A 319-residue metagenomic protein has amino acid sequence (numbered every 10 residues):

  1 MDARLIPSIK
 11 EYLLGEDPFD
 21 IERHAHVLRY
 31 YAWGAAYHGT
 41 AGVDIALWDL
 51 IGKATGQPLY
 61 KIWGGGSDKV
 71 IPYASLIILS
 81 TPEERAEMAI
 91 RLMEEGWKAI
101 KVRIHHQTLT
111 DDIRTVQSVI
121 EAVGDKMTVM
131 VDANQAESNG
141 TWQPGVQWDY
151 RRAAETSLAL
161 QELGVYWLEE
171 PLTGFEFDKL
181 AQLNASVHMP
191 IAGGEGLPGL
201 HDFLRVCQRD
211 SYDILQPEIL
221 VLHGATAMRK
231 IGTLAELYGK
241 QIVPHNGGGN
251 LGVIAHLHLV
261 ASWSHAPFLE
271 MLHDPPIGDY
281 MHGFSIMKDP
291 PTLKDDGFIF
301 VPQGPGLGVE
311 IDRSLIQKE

Functional and structural regions predicted by a protein language model:
M1-A54: Metal- or metallocofactor-binding catalytic centers and their adjacent structured scaffolds across diverse enzyme
A3, Y31, G164, F175-A192 (+1 more regions): Shared catalytic-loop signature of beta/alpha-barrel
I9, V43, G56, I100 (+6 more regions): Conserved, mostly hydrophobic/aromatic
I21, L59-I62, V165-G174, N246: Flexible, glycine/charged-enriched surface loops at secondary-structure junctions
W33, A74-L76, V102-I104, M127 (+7 more regions): A cross-domain feature marking catalytic cores of carbohydrate-active enzymes and several ubiquitous metabolic/repair
D44-S80, K126-V129: Glycine-rich, aromatic-flanked loop segments that form ligand/cofactor-binding clefts across common enzyme folds
K69-V187: Metal-dependent enolase-superfamily TIM-barrel catalytic cores that perform enediolate-based chemistry
G304-E319: Extended hydrophobic packing segments that form well-structured cores
